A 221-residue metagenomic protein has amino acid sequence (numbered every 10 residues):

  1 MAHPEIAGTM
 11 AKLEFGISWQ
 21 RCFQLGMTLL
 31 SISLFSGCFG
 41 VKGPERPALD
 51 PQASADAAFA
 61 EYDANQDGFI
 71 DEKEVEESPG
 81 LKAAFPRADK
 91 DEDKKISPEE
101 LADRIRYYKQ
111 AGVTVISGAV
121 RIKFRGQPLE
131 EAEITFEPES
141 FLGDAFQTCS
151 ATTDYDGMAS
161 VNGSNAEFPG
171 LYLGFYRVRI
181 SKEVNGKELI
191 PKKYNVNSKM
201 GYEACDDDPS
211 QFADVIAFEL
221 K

Functional and structural regions predicted by a protein language model:
M1-R21: N-terminal secretory signal peptides that target proteins for export/translocation
Q20-L29: Sec-dependent N-terminal signal peptides
F35-G37: C-terminal motif of bacterial Sec signal peptides marking the signal peptidase cleavage site
F39-A48, P98-K221: Beta-strand-dominated extracellular/periplasmic modules and repeats in secreted or surface-exposed proteins
G40-F59, F69: Disordered, low-complexity segments in secreted/periplasmic proteins that are enriched in proline
Q52-Q66, G80-D93: Primarily EF-hand calcium-binding motifs
N65-V75, E92-L101: Acidic Ca2+-chelating loop motifs
S78-A88, D103-Q110: Proline-centered structural pivot motif
